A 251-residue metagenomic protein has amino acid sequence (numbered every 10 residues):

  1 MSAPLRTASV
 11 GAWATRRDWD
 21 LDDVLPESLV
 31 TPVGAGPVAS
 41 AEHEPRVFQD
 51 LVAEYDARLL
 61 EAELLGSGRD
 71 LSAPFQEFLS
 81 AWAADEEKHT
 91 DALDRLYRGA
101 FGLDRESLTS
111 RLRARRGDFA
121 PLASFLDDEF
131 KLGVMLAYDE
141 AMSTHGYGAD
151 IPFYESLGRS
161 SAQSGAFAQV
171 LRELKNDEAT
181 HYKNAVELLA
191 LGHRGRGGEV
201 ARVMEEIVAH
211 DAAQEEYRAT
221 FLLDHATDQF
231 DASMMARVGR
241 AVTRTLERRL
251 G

Functional and structural regions predicted by a protein language model:
M1-G251: Non-heme di-metal
